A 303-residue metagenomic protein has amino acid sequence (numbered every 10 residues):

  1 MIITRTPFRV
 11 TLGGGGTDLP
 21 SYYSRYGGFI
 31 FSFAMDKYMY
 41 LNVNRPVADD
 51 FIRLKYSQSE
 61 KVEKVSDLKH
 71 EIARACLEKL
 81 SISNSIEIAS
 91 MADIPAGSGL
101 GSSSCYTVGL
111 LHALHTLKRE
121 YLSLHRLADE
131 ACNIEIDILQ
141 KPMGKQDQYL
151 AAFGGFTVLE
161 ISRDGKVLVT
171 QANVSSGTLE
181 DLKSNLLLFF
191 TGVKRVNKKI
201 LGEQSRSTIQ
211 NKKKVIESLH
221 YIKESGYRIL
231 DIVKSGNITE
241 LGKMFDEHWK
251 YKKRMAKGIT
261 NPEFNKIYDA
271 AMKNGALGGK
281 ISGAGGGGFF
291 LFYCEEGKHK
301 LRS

Functional and structural regions predicted by a protein language model:
M1-G13, D18-S24, S32, D36-I82 (+3 more regions): C-terminal nucleotide
F31, I94, L100, L159: Short clusters of hydrophobic/aromatic residues that line enzyme substrate/ligand-binding pockets
K79-S98, E130: Glycine- and acidic-rich phosphate- and metal-coordinating loops
S98-G101, A256: Short helix-coil transition sites and intra-membrane helix breaks within transmembrane domains of multi-pass
L100-L124, A152: DPxDG-like acidic metal-binding loop motif
G287: Glycine-rich active-site/cofactor-binding loop and its immediate structural neighborhood
